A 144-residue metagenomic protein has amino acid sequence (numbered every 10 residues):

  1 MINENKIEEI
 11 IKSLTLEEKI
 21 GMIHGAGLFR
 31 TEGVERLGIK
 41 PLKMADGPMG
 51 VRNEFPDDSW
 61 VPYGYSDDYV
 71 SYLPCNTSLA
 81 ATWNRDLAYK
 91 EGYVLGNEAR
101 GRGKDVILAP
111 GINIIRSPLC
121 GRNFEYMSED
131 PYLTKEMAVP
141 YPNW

Functional and structural regions predicted by a protein language model:
M1-W144: N-terminal beta-rich core of secreted/periplasmic extracellular enzymes
